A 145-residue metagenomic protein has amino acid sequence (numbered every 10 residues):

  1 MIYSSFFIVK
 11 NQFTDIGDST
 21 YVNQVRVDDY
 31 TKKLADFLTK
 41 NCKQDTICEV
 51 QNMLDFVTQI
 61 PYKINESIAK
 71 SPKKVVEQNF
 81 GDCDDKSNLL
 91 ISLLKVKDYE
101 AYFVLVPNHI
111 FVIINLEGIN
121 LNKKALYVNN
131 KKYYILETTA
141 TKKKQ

Functional and structural regions predicted by a protein language model:
M1-I8: Hydrophobic membrane-insertion alpha-helices, especially the h-region of bacterial N-terminal signal peptides
I8, D45-E49, K131: Alpha-helix capping and helix-coil boundary motifs
Q12-F13: Extracellular pro-sequences of secreted precursors
D18-E77, T139: Secondary-structure boundary elements
K40, D85-Q145: Hydrophobic/aromatic-rich core segments of domains that either
E49, N79, V106-N108: Short, conserved alpha-helical segments within structured domains
K74-L89: Periplasmic OmpA-like peptidoglycan-binding domain that tethers envelope proteins to the cell wall
